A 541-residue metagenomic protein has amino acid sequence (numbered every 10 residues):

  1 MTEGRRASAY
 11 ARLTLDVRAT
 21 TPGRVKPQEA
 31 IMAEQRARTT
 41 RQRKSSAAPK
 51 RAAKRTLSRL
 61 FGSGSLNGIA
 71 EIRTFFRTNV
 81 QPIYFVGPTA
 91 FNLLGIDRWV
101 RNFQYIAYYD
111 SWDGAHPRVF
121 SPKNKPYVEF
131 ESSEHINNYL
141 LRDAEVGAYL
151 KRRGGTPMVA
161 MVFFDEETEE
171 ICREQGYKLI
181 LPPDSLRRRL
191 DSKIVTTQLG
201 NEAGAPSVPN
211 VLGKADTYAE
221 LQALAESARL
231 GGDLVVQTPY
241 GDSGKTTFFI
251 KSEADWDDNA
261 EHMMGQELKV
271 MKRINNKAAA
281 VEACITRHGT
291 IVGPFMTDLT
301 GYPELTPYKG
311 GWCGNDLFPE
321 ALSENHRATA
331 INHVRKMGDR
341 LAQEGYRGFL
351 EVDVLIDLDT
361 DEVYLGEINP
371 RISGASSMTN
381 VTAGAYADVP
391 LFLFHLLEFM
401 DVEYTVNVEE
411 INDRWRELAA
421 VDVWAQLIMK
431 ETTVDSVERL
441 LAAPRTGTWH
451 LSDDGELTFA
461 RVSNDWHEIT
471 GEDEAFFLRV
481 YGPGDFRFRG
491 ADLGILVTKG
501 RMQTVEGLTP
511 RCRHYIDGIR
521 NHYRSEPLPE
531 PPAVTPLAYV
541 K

Functional and structural regions predicted by a protein language model:
R6-L13, K26-S185, D216-E220, M502 (+1 more regions): ATP-binding N-terminal substructure of ATP-dependent carboxylate-amine bond-forming enzymes
T14, M264, G311-D359, F394-V423 (+3 more regions): A long amphipathic alpha-helix within ATP-dependent nucleotide-binding catalytic cores
E34-Q42, A47, L397-K541: Peripheral (often C-terminal) accessory segments that flank ATP-dependent C-N-forming ligase machineries
A115-V119, R188-V195, P303-L305: Short, charged, surface-exposed secondary-structure boundary motifs
R187-K269, I274-N275, T286-G289, N315-D339 (+1 more regions): Active-site nucleotide/adenylate-binding loops and adjacent lid/helix of ATP-dependent enzymes
F248-T306, I356-Y364, E417-D435, R439-P444 (+2 more regions): Phosphate-binding site of ATP-dependent enzymes
N275-N276, A283-M337, N369-L396: ATP-dependent carboxylate/phosphate-activation module, predominantly the ATP-grasp catalytic core and closely related
